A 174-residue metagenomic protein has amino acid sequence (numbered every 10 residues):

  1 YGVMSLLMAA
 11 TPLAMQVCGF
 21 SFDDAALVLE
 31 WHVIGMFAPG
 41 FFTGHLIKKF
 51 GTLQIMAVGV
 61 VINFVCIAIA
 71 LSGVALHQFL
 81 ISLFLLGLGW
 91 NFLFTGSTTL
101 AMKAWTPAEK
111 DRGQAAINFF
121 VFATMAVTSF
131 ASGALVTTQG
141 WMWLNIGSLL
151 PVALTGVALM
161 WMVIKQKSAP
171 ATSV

Functional and structural regions predicted by a protein language model:
Y1-M8: Conserved extracellular-gate-facing transmembrane-helix segments in secondary transporters
A9-V28: Short amphipathic helix-loop junctions that connect adjacent transmembrane helices in Major Facilitator Superfamily/SLC
A38-T52, V136: Helix-to-loop junctions at the C-terminal end of transmembrane segments in multipass secondary transporters
Q54-I69, L149: Structural signature of the two symmetry-related core transmembrane helices
C66, H77-L85: Paired small-residue
F92-T106: Intracellular juxtamembrane helix-capping segments at the cytosolic ends of symmetry-related transmembrane helices
E109-T138: A late C-terminal transmembrane helix in Major Facilitator Superfamily
A134-A153: A membrane-interface helix-boundary motif in multi-pass transporters
